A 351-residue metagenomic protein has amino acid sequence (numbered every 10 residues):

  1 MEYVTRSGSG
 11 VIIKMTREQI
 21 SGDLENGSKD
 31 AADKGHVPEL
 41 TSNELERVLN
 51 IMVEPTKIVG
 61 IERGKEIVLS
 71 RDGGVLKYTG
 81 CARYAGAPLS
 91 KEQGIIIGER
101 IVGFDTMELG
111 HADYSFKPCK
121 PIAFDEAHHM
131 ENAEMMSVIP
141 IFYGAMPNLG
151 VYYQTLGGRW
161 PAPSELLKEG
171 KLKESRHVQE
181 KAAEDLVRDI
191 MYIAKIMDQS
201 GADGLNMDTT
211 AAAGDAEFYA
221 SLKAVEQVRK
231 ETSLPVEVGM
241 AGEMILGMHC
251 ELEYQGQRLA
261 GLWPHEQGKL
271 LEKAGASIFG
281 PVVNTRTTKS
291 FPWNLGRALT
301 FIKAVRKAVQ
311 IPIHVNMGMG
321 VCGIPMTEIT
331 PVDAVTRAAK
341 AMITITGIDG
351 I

Functional and structural regions predicted by a protein language model:
E2-I311, T327-I351: Alpha/beta enzyme core
I313-T327: Active-site pocket-lining segment
